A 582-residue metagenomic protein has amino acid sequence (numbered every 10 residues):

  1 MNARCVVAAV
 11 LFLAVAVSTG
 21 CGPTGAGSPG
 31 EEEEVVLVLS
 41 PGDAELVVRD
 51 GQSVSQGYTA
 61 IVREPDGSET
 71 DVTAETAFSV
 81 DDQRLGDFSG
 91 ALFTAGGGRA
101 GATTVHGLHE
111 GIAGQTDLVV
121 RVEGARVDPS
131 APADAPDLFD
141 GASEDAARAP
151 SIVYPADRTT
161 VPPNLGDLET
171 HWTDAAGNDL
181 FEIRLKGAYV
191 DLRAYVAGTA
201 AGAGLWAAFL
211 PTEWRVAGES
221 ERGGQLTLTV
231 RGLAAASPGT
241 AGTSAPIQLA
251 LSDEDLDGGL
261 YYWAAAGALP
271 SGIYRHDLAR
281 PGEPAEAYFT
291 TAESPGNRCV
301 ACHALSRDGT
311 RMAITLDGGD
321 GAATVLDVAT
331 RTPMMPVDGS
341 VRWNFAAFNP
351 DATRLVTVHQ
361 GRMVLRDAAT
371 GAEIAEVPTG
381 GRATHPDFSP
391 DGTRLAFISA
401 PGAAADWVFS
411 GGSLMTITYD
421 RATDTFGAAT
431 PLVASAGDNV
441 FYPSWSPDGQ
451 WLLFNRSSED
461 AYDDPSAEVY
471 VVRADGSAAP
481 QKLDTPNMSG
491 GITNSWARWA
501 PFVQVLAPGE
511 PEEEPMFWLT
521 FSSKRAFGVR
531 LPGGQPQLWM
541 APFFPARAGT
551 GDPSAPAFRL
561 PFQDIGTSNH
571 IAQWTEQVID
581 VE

Functional and structural regions predicted by a protein language model:
M1-V10: Bacterial N-terminal signal peptides that target proteins for export
V7, P23, A301-A304: Residue-level detector of bioactive/disordered segments in secreted/extracellular proteins and virion assembly
A8, G30-E32, D145, P553: A generic structural signal for short, non-catalytic loop/turn and secondary-structure boundary residues
V17-G20: C-terminal motif of bacterial Sec signal peptides marking the signal peptidase cleavage site
G22-L138, G177-L180, K186, W206-F209 (+1 more regions): Extracytoplasmic soluble-region selector
V122-E582: Sequence signature of WD/YWTD-type beta-propeller architectures
